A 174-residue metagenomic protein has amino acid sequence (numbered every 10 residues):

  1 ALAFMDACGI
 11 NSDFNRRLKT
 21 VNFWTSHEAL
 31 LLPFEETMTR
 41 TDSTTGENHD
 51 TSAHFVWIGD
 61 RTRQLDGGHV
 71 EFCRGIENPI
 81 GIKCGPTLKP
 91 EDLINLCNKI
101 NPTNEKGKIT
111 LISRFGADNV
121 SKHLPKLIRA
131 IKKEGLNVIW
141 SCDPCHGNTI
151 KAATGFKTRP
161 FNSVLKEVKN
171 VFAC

Functional and structural regions predicted by a protein language model:
A1-G116, F156-R159, S163-N170: Active-site-facing alpha/beta catalytic cores
S113-C174: Extended C-terminal subregions enriched in glycine
